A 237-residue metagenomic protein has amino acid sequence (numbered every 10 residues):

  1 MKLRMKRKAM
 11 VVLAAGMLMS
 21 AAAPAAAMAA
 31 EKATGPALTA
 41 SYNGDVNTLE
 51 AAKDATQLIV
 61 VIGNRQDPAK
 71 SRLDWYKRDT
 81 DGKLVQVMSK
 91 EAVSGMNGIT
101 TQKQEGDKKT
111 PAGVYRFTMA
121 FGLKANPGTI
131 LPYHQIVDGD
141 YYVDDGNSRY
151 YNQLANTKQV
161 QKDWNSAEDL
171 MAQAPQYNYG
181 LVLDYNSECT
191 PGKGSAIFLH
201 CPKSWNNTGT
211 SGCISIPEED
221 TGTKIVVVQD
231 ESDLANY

Functional and structural regions predicted by a protein language model:
M1-V11: Bacterial Sec-dependent N-terminal signal peptides
L13-M19: Hydrophobic helical h-region of N-terminal Sec-dependent signal peptides in bacterial secretory/periplasmic proteins
A14, A29-K32: Acidic, proline-/serine-/threonine-rich low-complexity intrinsically disordered repeat tracts
M19-M28: C-terminal segment of classical bacterial N-terminal signal peptides
A33-T210, T221-D233: Cell wall/extracellular polymer interaction/catalysis modules
A235-Y237: Conserved glycine-rich phosphate/nucleotide-binding loop and adjacent Mg2+-coordinating catalytic segment
